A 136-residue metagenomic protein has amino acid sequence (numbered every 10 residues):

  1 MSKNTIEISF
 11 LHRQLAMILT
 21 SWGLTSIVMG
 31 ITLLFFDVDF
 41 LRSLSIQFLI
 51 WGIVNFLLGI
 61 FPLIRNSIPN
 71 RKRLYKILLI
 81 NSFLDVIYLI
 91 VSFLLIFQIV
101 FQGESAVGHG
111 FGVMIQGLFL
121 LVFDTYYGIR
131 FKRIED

Functional and structural regions predicted by a protein language model:
S2-D136: Polytopic alpha-helical membrane-helix bundles and their juxtamembrane interface segments in multi-pass membrane
